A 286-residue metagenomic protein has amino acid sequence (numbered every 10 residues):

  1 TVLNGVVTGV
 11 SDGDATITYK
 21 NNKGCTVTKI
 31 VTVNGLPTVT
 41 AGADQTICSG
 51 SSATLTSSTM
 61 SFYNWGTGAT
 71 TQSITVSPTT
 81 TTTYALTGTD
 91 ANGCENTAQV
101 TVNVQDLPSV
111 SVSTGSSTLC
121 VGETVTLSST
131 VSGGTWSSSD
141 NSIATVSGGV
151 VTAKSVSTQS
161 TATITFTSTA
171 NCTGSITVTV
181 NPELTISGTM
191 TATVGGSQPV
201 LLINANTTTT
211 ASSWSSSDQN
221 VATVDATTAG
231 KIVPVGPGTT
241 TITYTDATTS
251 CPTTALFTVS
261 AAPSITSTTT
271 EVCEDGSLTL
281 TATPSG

Functional and structural regions predicted by a protein language model:
T1-N4, G42, N64-Q72, S137-V150 (+1 more regions): Low-complexity "stalk/linker" and mucin-like segments enriched in Ser/Thr/Pro/Ala/Gly
G5-D14, Q72-T87, A91, G149-T161 (+1 more regions): Solvent-exposed segments in extracellular or luminal domains encompassing
D12-K23, F62-Y63, T80-N92, G133 (+4 more regions): Append "Rare intracellular matches occur via the same short Y/T/C beta-strand/loop motifs
N21-T28, A91-T97, C120, S168-S175 (+2 more regions): Short, exposed coil/turn segments at beta-strand boundaries within extracellular/luminal domains
V31-G35, V100-D106, I176-P182, A255-A261: Interdomain boundary/hinge segments at the C-termini of tandem beta-sandwich modules
L36-D44, L107-G115, P182-M190, A261-T268: Proline-enriched interdomain boundary motifs that mark the N-terminal boundary and often initiate the first structured
Q45-S51, S117-E123, T191-Q198, T270-G276: Short, solvent-exposed loop/linker segments at the N-terminal edge of repeated beta-sheet extracellular domains
S51-T59, G122-V131, S197-N206, G276-P284: A short beta-strand segment in extracellular, disulfide-stabilized domains
